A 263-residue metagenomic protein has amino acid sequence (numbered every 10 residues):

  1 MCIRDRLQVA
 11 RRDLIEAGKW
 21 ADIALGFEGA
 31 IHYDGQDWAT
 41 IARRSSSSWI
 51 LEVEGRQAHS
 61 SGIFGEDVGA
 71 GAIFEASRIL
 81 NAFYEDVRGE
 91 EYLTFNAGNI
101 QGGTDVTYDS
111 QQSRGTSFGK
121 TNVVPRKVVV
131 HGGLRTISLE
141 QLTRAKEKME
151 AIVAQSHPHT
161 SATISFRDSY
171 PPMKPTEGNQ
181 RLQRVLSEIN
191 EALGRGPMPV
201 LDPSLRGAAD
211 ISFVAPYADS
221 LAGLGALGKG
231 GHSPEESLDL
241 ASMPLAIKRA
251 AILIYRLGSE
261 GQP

Functional and structural regions predicted by a protein language model:
M1-I3: Short, small-residue-biased leader/transition segments that mark boundaries at the very start of proteins
L7-A17, I41-S45, S220: A glycine- and small-aliphatic-rich helix-loop capping segment at beta-alpha/alpha-beta transitions that lines
R11-H32, G132: A glycine-rich helix N-cap at a beta->alpha junction
G29-D34, I41, S48-I50, R56-P263: Metal-dependent amide/peptide-bond hydrolase catalytic core, centered on the "pita-bread" metallohydrolase fold
